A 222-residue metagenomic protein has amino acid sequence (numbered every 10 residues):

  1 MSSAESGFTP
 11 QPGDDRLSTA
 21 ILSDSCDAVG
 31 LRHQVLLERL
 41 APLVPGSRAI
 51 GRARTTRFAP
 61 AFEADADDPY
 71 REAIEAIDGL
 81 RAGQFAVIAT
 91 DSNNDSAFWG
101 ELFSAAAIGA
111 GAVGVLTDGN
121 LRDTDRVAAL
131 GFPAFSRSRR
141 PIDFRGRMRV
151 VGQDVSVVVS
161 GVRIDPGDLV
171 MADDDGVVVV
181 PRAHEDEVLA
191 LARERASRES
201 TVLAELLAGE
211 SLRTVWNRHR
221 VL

Functional and structural regions predicted by a protein language model:
M1-D68, D78, R198, A204-L212 (+1 more regions): Intrinsically disordered, low-complexity regions enriched in acidic/Ser/Thr/Pro/Gln residues
V35-E38, V87-A89, V115-G119, A134-R137 (+1 more regions): General beta-strand structural signal in soluble alpha/beta enzymes
I50-R52, R81-Q84, A110-V113, A129-F132 (+3 more regions): Short coil/turn connectors at secondary-structure junctions
Y70-I74, S156-V157: Short alpha-helix capping/helix-loop boundary micro-motifs
A76-G119: Extracellular/luminal Protease-associated
S104-G109, V113-R140: Ligand/cofactor pocket segment of small-molecule handling proteins
R139-V215: Acidic, glycine-rich flexible loop/linker segments
